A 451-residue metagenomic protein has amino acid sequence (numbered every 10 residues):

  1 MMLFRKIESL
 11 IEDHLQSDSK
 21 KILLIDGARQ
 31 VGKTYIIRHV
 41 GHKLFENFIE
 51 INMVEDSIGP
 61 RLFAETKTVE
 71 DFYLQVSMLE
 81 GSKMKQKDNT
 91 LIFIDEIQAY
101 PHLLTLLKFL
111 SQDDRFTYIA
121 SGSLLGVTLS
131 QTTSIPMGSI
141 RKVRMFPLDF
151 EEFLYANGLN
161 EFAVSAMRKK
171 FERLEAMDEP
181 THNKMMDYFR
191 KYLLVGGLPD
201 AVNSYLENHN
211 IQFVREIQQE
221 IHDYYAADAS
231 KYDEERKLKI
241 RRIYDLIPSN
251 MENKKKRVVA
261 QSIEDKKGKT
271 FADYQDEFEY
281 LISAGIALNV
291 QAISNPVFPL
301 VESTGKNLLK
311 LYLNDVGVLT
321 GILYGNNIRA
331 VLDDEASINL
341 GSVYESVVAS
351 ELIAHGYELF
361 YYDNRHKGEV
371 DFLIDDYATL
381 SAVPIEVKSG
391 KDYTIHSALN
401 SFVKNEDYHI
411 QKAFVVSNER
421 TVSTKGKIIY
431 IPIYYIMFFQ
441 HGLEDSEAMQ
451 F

Functional and structural regions predicted by a protein language model:
M1-Q16: N-terminal pre-Walker A segment at the start of P-loop NTPase domains
K33: Conserved lysine of the Walker
I36, V40: Hydrophobic positions on the alpha1 helix immediately C-terminal to the Walker A/P-loop
S57-D88: Short glycine-rich substrate-engagement loop in P-loop NTPases that contacts/grips substrate
T117-S123, R144: Structural recognition of the conserved hydrophobic beta-strand(s) that form the central parallel beta-sheet of P-loop
S130-N253: Interdomain motor-coupling "hinge/lid" segment immediately C-terminal to the ATP-binding subdomain of NTP-driven enzymes
N203-Y377: Accessory nucleic acid-recognition modules appended to NTPase machines
E419-F451: Domain-level recognition of nuclease-like catalytic cores that cleave nucleotide substrates
